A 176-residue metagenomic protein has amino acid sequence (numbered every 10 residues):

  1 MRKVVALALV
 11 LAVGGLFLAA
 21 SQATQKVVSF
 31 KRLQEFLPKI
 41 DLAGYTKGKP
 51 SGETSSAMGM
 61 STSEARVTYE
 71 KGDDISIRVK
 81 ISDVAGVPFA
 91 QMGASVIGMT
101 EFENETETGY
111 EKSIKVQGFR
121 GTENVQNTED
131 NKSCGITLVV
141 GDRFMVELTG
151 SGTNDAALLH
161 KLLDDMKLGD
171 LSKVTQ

Functional and structural regions predicted by a protein language model:
M1-V4: Positively charged n-region of N-terminal signal peptides that target proteins for export
A8-G15: Bacterial N-terminal signal peptides
G15-Q25: Bacterial Sec-dependent signal peptides at the C-terminal "C-region" and cleavage site
Q25-N131: Short, solvent-exposed recognition patches
E64, R143-M145, M166: Extracellular structured ligand-interaction cores
R78, P88-A90, E147, A157 (+1 more regions): Intrinsically disordered, low-complexity acidic/polar segments
N131-L158: Short, well-structured beta-strand
T149-Q176: Surface-exposed amphipathic alpha-helical segments
